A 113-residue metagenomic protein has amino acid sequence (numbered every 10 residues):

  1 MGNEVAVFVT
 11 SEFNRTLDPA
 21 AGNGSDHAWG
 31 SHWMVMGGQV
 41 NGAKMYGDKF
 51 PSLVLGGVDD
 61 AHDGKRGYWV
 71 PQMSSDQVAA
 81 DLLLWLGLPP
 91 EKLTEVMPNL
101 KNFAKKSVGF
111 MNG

Functional and structural regions predicted by a protein language model:
M1-G113: Feature marks hydrolase-like catalytic cores characterized by long aromatic- and Gly/Pro-rich stretches
